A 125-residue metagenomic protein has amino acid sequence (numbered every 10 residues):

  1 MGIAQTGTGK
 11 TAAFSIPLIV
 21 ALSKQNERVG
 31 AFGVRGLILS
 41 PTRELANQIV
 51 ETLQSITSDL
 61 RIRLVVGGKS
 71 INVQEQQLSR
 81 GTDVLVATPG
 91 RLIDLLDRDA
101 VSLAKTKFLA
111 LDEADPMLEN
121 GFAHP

Functional and structural regions predicted by a protein language model:
M1, K10-V29, N47, T52-I56 (+2 more regions): Walker A/P-loop NTP-binding motif
M1, M117-N120: Methionine-biased hydrophobic packing positions in alpha-helices, especially within tandem helical repeat solenoids
I3-Q5, P41: P-loop (Walker A) phosphate-binding loop of NTP-binding proteins
E27-D97, K105-F108: Conserved nucleic-acid-binding Ia/Ib motif block in the N-terminal RecA-like helicase ATPase lobe
L45, P116-M117: Residues immediately C-terminal
L53, A114-D115: Conserved beta-to-alpha transition
P89, E113-A114: Walker B catalytic acidic pair
R98-A100, E119-P125: Short, conserved "post-DEAD/DEAH" coupling segment immediately C-terminal to helicase motif II within the SF2/RecA-like
